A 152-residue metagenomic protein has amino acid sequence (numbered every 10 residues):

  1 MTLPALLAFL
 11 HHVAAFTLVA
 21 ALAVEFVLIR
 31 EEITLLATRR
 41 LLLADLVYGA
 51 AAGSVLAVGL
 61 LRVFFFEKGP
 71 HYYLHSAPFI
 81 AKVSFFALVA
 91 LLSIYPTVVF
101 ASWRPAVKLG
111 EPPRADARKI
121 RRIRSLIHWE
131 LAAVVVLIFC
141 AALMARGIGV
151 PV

Functional and structural regions predicted by a protein language model:
M1-V152: Polytopic transmembrane helical bundles with strong interfacial aromatic enrichment
